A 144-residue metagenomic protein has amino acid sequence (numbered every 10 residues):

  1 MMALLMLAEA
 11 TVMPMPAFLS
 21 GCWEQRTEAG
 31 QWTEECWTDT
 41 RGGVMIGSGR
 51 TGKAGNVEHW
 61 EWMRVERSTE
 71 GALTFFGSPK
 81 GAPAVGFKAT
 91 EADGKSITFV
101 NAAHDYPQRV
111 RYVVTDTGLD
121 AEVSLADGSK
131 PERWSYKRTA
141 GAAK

Functional and structural regions predicted by a protein language model:
M1-E9: Sec-dependent N-terminal signal peptides
E9-C22: N-terminal helix-cap/turn-to-beta initiation motif at the start of protein domains
S20, E24-A103: Central antiparallel beta-sheet cores of small beta-barrel/beta-sandwich binding domains
E24, S48-R50, V113, E122-S124 (+1 more regions): Residue-level recognition of well-ordered beta-strand positions that form the cores of beta-sheet-rich folds across
E35-T40, Y112-D116, Y136-R138: Aromatic-rich beta-strand edge motifs centered on tyrosine
N56, A84, Q108, A121 (+1 more regions): Intrinsically disordered, low-complexity acidic/polar segments
A89-T90, G94-S124: Well-ordered alpha/beta subsegment
G94, D116-K144: Edge beta-strand at a domain terminus
